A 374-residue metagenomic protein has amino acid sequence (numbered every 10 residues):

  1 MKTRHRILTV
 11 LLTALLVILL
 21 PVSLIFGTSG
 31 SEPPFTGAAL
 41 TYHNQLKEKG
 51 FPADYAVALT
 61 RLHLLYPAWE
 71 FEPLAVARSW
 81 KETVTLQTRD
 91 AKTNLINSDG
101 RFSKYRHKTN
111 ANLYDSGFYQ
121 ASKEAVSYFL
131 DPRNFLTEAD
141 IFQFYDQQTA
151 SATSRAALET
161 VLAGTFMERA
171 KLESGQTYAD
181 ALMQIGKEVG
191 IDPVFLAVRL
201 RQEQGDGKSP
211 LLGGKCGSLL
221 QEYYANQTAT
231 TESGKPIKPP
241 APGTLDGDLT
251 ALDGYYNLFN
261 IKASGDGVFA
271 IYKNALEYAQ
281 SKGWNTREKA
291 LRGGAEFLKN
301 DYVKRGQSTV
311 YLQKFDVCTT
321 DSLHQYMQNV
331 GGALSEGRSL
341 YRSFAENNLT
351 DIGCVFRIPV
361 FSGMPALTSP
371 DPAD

Functional and structural regions predicted by a protein language model:
M1-V189, V194, T228-I237, R292-E296 (+1 more regions): Cell-wall glycan-active module
F166-L172, T231-A241, A251-N285: Substrate-binding clefts and substrate-entry loops adjacent to catalytic sites of polymer-processing enzymes acting on
G175, L182-G186, V198-G207, Q221: Alpha-helical, low-charge segments enriched in small hydrophobic residues
I191-V194, Q204-E222, N226-T230, P239-D246 (+1 more regions): Secretory-pathway/luminal and periplasmic proteins that interact with or process carbohydrate-rich
A197-R201, A263, E296: Generic alpha-helical structural context detector
Q202-G207, A263-F269, C318-S322, S362-L367: Solvent-exposed loop/turn segments at secondary-structure junctions within structured extracellular/periplasmic domains
L219, T244, L276-Q280, L291 (+1 more regions): Extracellular protease catalytic domains of secreted zymogens
